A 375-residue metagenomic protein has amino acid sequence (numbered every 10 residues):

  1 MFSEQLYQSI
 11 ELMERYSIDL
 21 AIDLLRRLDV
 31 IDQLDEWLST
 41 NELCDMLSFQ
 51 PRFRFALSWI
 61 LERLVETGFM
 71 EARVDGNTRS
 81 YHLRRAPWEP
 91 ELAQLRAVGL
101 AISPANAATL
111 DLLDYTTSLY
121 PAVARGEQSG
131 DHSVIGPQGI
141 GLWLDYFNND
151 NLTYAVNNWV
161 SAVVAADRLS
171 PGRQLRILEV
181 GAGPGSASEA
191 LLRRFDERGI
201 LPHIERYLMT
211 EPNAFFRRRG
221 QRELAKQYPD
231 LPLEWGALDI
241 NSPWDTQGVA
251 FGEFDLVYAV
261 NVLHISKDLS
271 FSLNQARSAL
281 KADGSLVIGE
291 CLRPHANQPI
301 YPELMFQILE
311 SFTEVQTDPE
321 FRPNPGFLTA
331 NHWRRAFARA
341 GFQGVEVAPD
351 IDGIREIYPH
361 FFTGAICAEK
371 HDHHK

Functional and structural regions predicted by a protein language model:
M1-N149, N158-R176, G341-V347, I351-I354 (+2 more regions): N-terminal accessory segments
L169, S266, L280-K281: A generic alpha-to-beta junction signature in SAM-dependent methyltransferases
Q174, I204, E253-D255: Local beta-strand N-terminus motif with an aromatic residue
R176-L178, A182-P243: Class I SAM-dependent methyltransferase SAM/SAH-binding core
W244-V257: A short acidic, Gly/Pro-enriched loop at the edge of an enzyme's catalytic core that lines a small-molecule cofactor
F254-S270: A short SAM/SAH-binding and catalytic strip from SAM-dependent methyltransferases
S270-S285: A short glycine-rich, Lys/Arg-flanked "PGG" loop and its adjoining helix->strand segment in the class I
G289-A340, G344-D350: C-terminal alpha-helical "lid/dimerization" subdomain adjacent to the S-adenosyl-L-methionine
